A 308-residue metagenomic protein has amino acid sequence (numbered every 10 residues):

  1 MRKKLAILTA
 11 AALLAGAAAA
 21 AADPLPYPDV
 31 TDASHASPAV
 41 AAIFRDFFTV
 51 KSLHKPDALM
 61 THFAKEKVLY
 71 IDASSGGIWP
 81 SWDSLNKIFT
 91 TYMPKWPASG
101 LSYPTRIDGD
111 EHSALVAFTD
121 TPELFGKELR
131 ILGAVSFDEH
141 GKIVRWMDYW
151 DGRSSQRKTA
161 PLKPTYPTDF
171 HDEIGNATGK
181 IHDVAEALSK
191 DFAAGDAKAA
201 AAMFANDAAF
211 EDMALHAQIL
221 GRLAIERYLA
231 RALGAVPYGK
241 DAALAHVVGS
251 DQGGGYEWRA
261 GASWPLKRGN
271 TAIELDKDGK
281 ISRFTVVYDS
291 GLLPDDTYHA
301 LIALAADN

Functional and structural regions predicted by a protein language model:
M1-A21: Gram-negative bacterial Sec-dependent N-terminal signal peptides
A21-D57, T61, R153-A194, K198 (+1 more regions): Short, low-complexity N-terminal intrinsically disordered segments enriched in polar/charged residues
D23-H35, N86-A177, L233-D241, V247-N308: A beta-strand edge to alpha-helix "cap/lid" segment located at domain peripheries
V40, F44, W82-L85, E128 (+4 more regions): A structural signal for well-ordered alpha-helical scaffolds and beta->alpha junctions
A42, L53-H112, A197-A199, M203-Q252: A solvent-exposed, acidic/Ser-Thr-rich amphipathic alpha-helical stretch
F47-V50, T121, E211: Alpha-helix C-capping/helix-to-loop hinge sites
V68, G126, F192, D207-A208 (+1 more regions): Short hydrophobic/aromatic segments of transmembrane alpha-helices and their interfaces
